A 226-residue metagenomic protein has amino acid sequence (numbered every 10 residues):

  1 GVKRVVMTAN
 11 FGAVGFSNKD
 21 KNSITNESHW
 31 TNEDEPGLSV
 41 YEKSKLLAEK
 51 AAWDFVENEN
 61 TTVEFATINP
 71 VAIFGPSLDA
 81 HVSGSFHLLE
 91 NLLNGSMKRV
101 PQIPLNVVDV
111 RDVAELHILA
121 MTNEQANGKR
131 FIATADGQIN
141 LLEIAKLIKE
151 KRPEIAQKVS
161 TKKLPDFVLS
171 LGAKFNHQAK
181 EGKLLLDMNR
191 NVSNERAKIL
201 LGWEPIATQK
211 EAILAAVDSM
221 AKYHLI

Functional and structural regions predicted by a protein language model:
G1-Y41: Conserved Rossmann-fold NAD(P)-dependent oxidoreductase catalytic core, especially the SDR/UDP-sugar
A9, I68-P70: Conserved SDR Rossmann-fold cofactor-binding beta-strand/turn motif
N32-G37, D79-A80, H87-V108, D112: A conserved pocket-lining segment of Rossmann-fold NAD(P)-dependent short-chain dehydrogenase/reductase
E35-A66: Active-site Tyr-X1-5-Lys
E59-V63, G75-L88, A120-F131, I155 (+1 more regions): Glycine/proline-rich active-site loop of Rossmann-fold NAD(P)-dependent oxidoreductases
G75, R99-I103, F131-I139, K149 (+1 more regions): Glycine-rich Rossmann NAD(P)(H)-binding loop
L116-K180, T208, I213-I226: Mid/C-terminal beta-alpha module of Rossmann-like enzyme folds, strongest in SDR-family dehydrogenases/epimerases
L171-G202: Conserved C-terminal active-site "lid" loop/helix of NAD(P)H-dependent oxidoreductases that clamps the redox cofactor
